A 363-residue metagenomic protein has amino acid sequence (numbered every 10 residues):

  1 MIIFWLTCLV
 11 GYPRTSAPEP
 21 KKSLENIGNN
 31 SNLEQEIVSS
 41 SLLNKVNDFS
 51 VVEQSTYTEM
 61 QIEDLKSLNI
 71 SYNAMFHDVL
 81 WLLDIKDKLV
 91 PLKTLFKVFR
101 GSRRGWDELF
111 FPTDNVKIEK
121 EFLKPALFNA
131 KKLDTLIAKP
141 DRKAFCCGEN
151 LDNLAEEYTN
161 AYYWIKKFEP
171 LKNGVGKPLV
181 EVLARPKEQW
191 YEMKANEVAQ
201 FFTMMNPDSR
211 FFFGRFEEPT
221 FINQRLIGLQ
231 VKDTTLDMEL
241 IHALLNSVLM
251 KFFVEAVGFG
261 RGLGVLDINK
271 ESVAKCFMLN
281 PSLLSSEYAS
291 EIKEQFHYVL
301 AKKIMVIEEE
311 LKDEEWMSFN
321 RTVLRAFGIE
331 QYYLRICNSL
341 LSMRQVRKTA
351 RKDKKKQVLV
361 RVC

Functional and structural regions predicted by a protein language model:
M1-I70, A74, L80, D87 (+8 more regions): Class I S-adenosyl-L-methionine-dependent methyltransferase catalytic core
M1-Y12, K22-G28, I165, F201 (+6 more regions): Generic low-polarity alpha-helical segments
I2, T7, K132, T203 (+4 more regions): Functionally constrained cores in energy, signaling, and assembly domains
C8, C146-C147, C276, C337 (+1 more regions): Generic recognition of cysteine residues
P18-K22, I268, S318: Membrane-helix interfacial "entry" motifs
S40, F49, E53, E59 (+3 more regions): Non-catalytic DNA-recognition/assembly elements of restriction-modification systems
Y72, D78-E294, Y298, I304: Polybasic, glycine- and aromatic-enriched phosphate-binding surface used to engage nucleic acids
